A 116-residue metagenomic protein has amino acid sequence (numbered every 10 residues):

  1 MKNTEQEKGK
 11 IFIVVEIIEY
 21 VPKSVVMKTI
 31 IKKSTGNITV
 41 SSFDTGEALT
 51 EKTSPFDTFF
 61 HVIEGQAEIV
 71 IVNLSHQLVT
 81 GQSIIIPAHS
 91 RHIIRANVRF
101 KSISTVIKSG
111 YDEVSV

Functional and structural regions predicted by a protein language model:
M1-T35: A short, N-terminal "cap"/entry segment at the start of jelly-roll beta-barrel domains of the cupin/DSBH fold
S24, T39-S54: Conserved short histidine dyad/triad with adjacent acidic residue
N37, Q66-E68, S75, R91 (+1 more regions): Structural motif
L49-E51, I69-V70, I86, R91-N97: Short beta-strand His + acidic residue motifs that chelate non-heme Fe in jelly-roll/DSBH and cupin folds
F56-E68, V72: Glycine- and acidic-residue-biased ligand/ion/polar-headgroup-sensing regions
I63-E64, V79-T80, V98: A cytosolic small-molecule/anion-sensing beta-strand core signal
N73-A88: Short acidic-glycine-tyrosine-enriched beta hairpin
A88-D112: Ligand-binding loop in jelly-roll beta-barrel domains
